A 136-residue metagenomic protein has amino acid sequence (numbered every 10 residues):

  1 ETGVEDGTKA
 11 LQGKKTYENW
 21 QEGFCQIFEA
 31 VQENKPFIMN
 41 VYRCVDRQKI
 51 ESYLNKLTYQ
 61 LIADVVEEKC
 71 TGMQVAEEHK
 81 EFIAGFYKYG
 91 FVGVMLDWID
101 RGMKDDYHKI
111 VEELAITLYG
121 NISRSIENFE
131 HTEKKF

Functional and structural regions predicted by a protein language model:
T2-A10, N34, I38, Q60-K69 (+2 more regions): A short secondary-structure junction motif
E5-F37, R47: Hydrophobic alpha-helical connector segments
G7-L11, I38-Y42, K69-G72, W98 (+2 more regions): Secondary-structure edge/capping motif, primarily at the C-terminal ends of alpha-helices and the immediately following
Y17-E18, Q48, M73-K80, H108: Short, Lys/Arg-enriched, Trp-marked, Pro/Gly-tolerant hinge/linker segments that flank
F28, N55, Y59, V111-Y119: Hydrophobic core segments within long, regular secondary-structure runs in both alpha- and beta-rich folds
M39-V41, I50, Y107: Short, hydrophobic secondary-structure boundary micro-motifs
D46-G72, E81-G85, Y89-G93, S123: Amphipathic alpha-helical packing segments from all-alpha helical-bundle domains
E67, E81, K88-Y89, D97-F136: C-terminal peripheral helix-coil segments that are non-catalytic and often amphipathic
